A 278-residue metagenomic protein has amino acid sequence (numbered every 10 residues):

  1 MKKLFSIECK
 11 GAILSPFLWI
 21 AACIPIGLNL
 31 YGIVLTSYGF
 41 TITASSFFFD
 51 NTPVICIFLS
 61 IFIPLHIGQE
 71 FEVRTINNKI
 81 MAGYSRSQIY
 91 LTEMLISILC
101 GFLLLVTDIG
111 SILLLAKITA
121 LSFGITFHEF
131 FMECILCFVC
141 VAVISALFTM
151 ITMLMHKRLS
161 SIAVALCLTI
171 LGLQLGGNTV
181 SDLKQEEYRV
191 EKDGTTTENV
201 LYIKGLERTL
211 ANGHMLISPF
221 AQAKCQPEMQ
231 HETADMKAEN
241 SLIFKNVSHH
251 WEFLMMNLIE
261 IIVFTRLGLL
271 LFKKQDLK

Functional and structural regions predicted by a protein language model:
M1-L59, E228-K278: Hydrophobic alpha-helical transmembrane segments
F5-A12, I89-Y90, M94-L95, F131 (+2 more regions): Hydrophobic alpha-helical elements at and bordering transmembrane segments of multi-pass membrane proteins
F17, E72, S85, H156-K157: A helix-boundary/kink motif common to multi-pass secondary transporters, especially Major Facilitator Superfamily
I24-H66, L91-A165, L173, V180-Y188 (+3 more regions): Secretory targeting signals
A44, I63-A82, R86: Transmembrane helix boundary and interhelical loop/hinge segments in multi-pass membrane proteins
N212-K237: Extracytosolic (periplasmic/ER-lumenal) interhelical loops and adjacent juxtamembrane/interface segments of multi-pass
